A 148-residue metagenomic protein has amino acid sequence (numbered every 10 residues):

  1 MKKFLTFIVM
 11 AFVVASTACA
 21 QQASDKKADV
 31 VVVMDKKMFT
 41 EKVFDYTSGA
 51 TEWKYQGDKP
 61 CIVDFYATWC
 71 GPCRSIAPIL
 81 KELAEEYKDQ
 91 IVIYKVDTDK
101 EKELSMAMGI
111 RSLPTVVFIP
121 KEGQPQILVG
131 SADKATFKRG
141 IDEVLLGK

Functional and structural regions predicted by a protein language model:
M1-T40, K148: N-terminal targeting signals for export/organelle localization
V32, V92-Y94, Q126-L128: Structural signal for short hydrophobic segments within the conserved structured cores of catalytic domains across
D35-P60: A short beta-strand-turn-helix
D58-C61, F65-W69, S112: Short pre-active-site segment immediately N-terminal to redox-active cysteine/selenocysteine motifs in thiol-based
P60, K102, M108-V117: Structural micro-motif
F65, I76-A84, K88-K102, I110: Thiol-based oxidoreductase modules, predominantly thioredoxin-like and allied folds used for disulfide exchange
T68-S75, T115: C-type cytochrome heme c attachment motif
S112, V117-K148: Non-catalytic, surface beta->alpha helical segment in thiol-disulfide oxidoreductase systems
